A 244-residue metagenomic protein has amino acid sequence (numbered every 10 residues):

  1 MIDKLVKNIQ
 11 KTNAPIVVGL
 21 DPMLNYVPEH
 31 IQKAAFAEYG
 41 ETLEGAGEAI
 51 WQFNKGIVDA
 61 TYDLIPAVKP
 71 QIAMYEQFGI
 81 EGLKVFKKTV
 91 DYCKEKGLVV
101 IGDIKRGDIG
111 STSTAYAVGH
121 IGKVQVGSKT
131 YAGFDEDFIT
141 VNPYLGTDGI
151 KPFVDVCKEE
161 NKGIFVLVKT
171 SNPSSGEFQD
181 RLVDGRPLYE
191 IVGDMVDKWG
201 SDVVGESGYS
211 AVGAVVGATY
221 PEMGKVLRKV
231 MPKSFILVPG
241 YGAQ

Functional and structural regions predicted by a protein language model:
M1-A60: N-terminal glycine-rich anion-binding loop in soluble enzyme alpha/beta folds
T12-I16, D63-P66, K96-L98, F134-D137 (+3 more regions): Short, well-ordered coil/turn segments that N-cap beta-strands
V18, V68, D103, I139 (+1 more regions): Conserved, mostly hydrophobic/aromatic
P22-L24, I72-E76, R106-D108, P143-L145 (+3 more regions): Active-site-proximal loop/turn and secondary-structure-junction residues that shape catalytic pockets, frequently
V58-I65, V90-E95, V154-E159, R228-M231: Acidic (Asp/Glu)-rich catalytic clusters
L64-P66, P70-A132, M223: N-terminal active-site wall of soluble small-molecule enzyme domains
I104, D108-G213: Conserved anion-binding
A218-Q244: A C-terminal functional module that forms or caps the active site or interfaces directly with catalytic machinery
